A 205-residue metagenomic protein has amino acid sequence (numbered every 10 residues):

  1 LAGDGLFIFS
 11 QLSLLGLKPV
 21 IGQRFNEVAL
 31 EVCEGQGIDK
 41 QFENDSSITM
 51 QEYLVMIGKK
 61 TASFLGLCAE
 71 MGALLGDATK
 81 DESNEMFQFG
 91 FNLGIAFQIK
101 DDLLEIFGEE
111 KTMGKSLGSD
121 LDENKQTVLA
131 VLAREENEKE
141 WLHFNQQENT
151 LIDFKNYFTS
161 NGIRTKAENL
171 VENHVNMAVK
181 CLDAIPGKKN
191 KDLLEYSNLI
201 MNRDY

Functional and structural regions predicted by a protein language model:
L1-L142, M177, L194, N198: Mg2+-dependent prenyl diphosphate-binding active-site environment of isoprenoid biosynthetic enzymes
A2, S13, L17, I163 (+2 more regions): Catalytic cores of large soluble enzymes that bind and process phosphate-bearing ligands
L15, E135, D183-P186, N202: Alpha-solenoid HEAT/Armadillo repeat architecture
Q51, V55, K80, F158-N161 (+2 more regions): Charge-dense, low-complexity intrinsically disordered segments
E140-L182: Mobile late-domain/C-terminal helix-loop "cap" segments that border catalytic sites or the cytosolic face
G187-Y205: Short, amphipathic C-terminal "tail helix"
